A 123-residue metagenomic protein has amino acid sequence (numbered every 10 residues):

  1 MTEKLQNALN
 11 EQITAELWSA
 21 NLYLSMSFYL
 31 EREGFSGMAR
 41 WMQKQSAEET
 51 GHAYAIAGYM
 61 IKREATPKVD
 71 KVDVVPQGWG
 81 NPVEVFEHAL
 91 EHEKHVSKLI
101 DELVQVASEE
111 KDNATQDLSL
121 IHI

Functional and structural regions predicted by a protein language model:
M1-A8, K71-E91: Acidic/His metal-coordination segments adjacent to aromatic residues that form catalytic metal sites in metalloenzymes
A8-Q12, L17-L24, S97-V104: A structural feature that tracks compact, well-ordered secondary-structure segments with a strong bias toward
L30-E33, V106-Q116: Inter-helical turn/loop segments and adjacent helix faces that build the functional surface of alpha-helical bundle
R32-K71: Conserved alpha-helical segments that form or flank metal/cofactor-binding pockets of metalloenzymes
K62-V72, L99-E102, A107-S108, D112: Short, flexible active-site-proximal loops enriched in glycine and acidic residues
F86-E102: Mid-chain, well-packed structural core segment of small domains
H122-I123: Conserved small/polar residues in nucleotide/adenosyl-binding loops
